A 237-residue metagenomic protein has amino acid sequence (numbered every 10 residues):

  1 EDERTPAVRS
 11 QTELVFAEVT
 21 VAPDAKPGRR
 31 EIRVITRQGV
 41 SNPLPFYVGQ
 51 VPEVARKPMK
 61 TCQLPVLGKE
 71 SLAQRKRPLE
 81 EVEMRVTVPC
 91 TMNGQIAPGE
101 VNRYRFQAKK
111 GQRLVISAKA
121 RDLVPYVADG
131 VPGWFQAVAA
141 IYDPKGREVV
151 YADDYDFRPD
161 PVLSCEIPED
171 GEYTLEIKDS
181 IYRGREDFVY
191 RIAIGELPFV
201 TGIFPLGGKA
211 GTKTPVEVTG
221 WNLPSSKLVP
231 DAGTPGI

Functional and structural regions predicted by a protein language model:
E1, G39, V48, R85-V189 (+1 more regions): Acidic, Ser/Thr/Pro-rich low-complexity intrinsically disordered segments
E1-R37, P224-I237: Immunoglobulin-like IPT/TIG beta-sandwich domains and homologous Ig-like subdomains
P6-A7, P78-E80, V115, R191-A193: Short amphipathic alpha-helical segments, especially helix-boundary/capping motifs
S10, L14, Y47, R77-E80 (+2 more regions): Exposed, low-complexity/repetitive linear segments and helix-based recognition motifs, biased toward charged/polar
F16, R29, P43, Q136 (+1 more regions): Broad gene-expression machinery/nucleic-acid interaction feature
I32-R33, A73-L79, D179-S180, Y190: Intrinsically disordered, low-complexity boundary segments flanking structured domains
L44-T87: Predominantly extracellular/luminal regions of secreted and cell-surface proteins, especially disulfide-bonded
